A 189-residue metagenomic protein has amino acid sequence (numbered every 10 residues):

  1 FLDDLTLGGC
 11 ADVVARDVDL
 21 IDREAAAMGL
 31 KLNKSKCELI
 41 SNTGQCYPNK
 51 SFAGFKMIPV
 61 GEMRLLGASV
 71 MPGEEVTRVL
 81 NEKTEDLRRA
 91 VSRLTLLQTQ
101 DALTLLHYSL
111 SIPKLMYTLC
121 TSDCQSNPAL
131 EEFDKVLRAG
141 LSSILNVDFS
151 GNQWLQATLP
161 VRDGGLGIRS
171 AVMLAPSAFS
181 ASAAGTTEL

Functional and structural regions predicted by a protein language model:
L2-L5, A25, G29, L39 (+3 more regions): Mobile genetic element proteins and their domesticated derivatives, centered on retroelements and DNA transposons
L7-C10: Short hydrophobic/aromatic beta-strand micro-patches that form the beta-sheet surface supporting nucleotide- or nucleic
D12-D19, R23, L30-G61: Short, conserved micro-motifs composed of acidic
V13-R16, L20, D86-R89, L110 (+3 more regions): Acidic, Ser/Thr-rich intrinsically disordered and amphipathic helical segments
A27-K34, E74, R78, S142-S150: Short helix-interrupting loop/turn segments at helix-coil junctions
E38, V76, P176: Residue-level "edge-of-site" marker
F52-Q125, A181-T187: Basic, alpha-helical interaction scaffolds
K83, T104, P113-L189: Acidic catalytic cores of enzymes that act on phosphate-bearing nucleotides/polynucleotides
